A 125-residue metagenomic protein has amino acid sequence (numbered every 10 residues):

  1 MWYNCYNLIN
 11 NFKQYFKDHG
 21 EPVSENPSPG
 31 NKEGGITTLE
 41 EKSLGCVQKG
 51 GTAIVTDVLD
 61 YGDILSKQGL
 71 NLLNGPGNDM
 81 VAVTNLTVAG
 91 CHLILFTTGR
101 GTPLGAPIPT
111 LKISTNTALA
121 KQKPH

Functional and structural regions predicted by a protein language model:
M1-H125: Anaerobic metallocofactor- and corrinoid-dependent redox/one-carbon enzyme cores, especially those from methanogenesis
